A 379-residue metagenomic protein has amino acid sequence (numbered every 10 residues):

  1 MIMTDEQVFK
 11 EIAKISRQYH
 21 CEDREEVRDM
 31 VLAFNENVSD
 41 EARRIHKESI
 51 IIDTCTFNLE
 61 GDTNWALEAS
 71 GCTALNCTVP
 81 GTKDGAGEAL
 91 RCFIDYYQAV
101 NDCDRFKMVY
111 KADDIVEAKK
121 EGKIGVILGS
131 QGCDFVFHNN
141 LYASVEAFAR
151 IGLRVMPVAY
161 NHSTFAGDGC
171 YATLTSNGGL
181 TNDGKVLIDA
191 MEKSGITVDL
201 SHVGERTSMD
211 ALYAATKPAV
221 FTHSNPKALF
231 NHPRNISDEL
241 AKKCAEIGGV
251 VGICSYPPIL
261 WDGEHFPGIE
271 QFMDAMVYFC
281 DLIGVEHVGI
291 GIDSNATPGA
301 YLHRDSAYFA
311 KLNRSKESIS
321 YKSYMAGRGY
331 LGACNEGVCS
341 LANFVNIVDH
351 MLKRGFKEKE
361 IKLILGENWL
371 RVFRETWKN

Functional and structural regions predicted by a protein language model:
M1-A159, T164-T175, N231-A241, A245-I247 (+1 more regions): N-terminal hydrophobic targeting/anchoring segments and the immediately downstream early-domain regions of hydrolases
T173-D262: Active-site core of metal-dependent hydrolases
